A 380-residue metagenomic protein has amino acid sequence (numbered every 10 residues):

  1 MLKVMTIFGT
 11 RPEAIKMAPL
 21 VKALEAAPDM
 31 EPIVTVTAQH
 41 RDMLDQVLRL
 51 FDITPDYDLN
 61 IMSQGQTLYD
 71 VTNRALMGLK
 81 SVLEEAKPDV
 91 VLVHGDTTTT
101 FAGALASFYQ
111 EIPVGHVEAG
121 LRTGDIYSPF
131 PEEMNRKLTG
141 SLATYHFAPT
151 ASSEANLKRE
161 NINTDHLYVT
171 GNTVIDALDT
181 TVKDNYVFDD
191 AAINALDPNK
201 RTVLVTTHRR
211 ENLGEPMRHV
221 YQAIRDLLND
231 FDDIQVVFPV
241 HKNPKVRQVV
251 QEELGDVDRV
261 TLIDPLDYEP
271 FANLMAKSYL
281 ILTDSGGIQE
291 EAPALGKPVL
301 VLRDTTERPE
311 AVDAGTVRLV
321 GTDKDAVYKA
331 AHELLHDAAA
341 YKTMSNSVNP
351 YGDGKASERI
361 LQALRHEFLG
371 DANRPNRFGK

Functional and structural regions predicted by a protein language model:
D29-G78: Conserved nucleotide-sugar phosphate-binding/catalytic loop shared by glycosyltransferases and other
T37, R41-D42, L142-E215, V320 (+1 more regions): A nucleotide-sugar donor-handling region in carbohydrate enzymes
H40-V47, Q66, Y186-K277: Donor-nucleotide binding loops and adjacent catalytic segments primarily of GT-B fold Leloir glycosyltransferases
V93-H94, H116, H146, N273-V312: A donor-sugar binding/catalytic signature common to diverse glycosyltransferases and related nucleotide-sugar
H116-F130, T144: A short, histidine- and acid-enriched strand-loop-helix "catalytic/donor-clamping" loop that lines the nucleotide-sugar
E133-Y145: Membrane-proximal helix-turn-helix segments that form the acceptor-binding/catalytic region of lipid-linked
R308-E333, M344-K355: Change "using UDP/GDP/dTDP sugars" to "using nucleotide sugars
A338-K380: C-terminal amphipathic helix plus adjacent low-complexity, charged tail appended to glycosyltransferase catalytic
